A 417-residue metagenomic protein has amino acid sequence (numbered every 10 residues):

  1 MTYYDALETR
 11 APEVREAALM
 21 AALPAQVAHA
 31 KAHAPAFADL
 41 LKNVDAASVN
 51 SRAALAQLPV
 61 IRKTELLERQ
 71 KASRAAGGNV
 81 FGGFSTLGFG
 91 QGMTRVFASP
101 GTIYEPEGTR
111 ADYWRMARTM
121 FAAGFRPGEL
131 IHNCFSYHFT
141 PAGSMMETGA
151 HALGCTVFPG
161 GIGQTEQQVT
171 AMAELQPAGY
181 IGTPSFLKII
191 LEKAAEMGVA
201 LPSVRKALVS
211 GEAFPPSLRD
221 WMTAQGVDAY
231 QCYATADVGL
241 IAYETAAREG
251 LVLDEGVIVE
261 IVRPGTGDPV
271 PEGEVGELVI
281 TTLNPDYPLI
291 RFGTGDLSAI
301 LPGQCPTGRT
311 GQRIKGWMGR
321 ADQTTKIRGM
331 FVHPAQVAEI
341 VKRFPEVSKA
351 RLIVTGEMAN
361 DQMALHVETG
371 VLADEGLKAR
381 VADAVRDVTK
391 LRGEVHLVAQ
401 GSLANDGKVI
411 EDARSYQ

Functional and structural regions predicted by a protein language model:
M1-A98, T102-A122, R126, A359-A364 (+3 more regions): Nucleotide 5′-phosphate-binding alpha/beta core
Y4-A6, K63-Q225, L397: Active-site phosphate/ATP/adenylate-binding loop shared across adenylate-forming ligases
A30, S99, I131, Y180 (+5 more regions): Residue-level signal for inorganic ion chemistry
A36, L40, Q167, I189-I190 (+3 more regions): Phosphate- and divalent-cation-binding pockets in alpha/beta enzyme and binding domains that engage nucleotide-derived
V157, A229, V259, A350-L352 (+1 more regions): Generic structural signal for residues in well-ordered beta-strands
L175-P177, M197-V199, A247-L251, E368 (+1 more regions): Short, hinge-like loop/turn segments at secondary-structure boundaries
Y180, L283-L391, G407: AMP-binding/adenylate-forming catalytic core of the ANL superfamily
F214-C305: Conserved AMP-binding/adenylate-forming
